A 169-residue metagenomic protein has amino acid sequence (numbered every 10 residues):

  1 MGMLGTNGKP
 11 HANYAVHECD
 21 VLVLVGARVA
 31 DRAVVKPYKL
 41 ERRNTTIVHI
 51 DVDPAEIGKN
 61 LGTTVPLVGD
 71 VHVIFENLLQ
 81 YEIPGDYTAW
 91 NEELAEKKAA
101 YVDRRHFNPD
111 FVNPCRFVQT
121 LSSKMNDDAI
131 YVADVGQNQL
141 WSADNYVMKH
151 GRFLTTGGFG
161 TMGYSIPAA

Functional and structural regions predicted by a protein language model:
M1-E93: Glycine-rich, acidic loop regions that bind phosphate or pyrophosphate groups
A12, I74, L78, F117 (+2 more regions): Generic hydrophobic alpha-helical segments
A95-A168: Active-site diphosphate/adenylate-binding microenvironment
